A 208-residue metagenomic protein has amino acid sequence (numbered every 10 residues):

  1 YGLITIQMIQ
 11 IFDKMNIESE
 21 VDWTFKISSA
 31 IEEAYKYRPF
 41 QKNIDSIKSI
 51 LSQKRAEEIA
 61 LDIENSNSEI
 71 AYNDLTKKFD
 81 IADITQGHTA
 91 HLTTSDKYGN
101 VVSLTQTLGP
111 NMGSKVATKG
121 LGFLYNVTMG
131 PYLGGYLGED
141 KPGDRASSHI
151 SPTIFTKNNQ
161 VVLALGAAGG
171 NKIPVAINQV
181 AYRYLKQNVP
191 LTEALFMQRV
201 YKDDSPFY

Functional and structural regions predicted by a protein language model:
Y1, T89-T93, T105-V116, P152 (+1 more regions): Glycine-rich phosphate/pyrophosphate-binding beta-alpha loops
Y1-W23, I27: Structured, charged N-terminal subsegments at the starts of enzyme catalytic cores and at intra-chain domain/subunit
Q10-D13, A167-V189: Alpha-helical support elements that line or immediately flank enzyme active sites and cofactor-binding pockets
I17-T107, L121: Internal maturation/activation junctions in enzymes
A34-Y35, E64, Y184-Y208: Compact, glycine/acidic-enriched structural inserts
N100-L163, Q187: Active-site rim segments in enzyme catalytic domains, especially the processed small/beta chain of N-terminal
I150-N178, M197: M16 family metallopeptidases and their MPP-like homologs
